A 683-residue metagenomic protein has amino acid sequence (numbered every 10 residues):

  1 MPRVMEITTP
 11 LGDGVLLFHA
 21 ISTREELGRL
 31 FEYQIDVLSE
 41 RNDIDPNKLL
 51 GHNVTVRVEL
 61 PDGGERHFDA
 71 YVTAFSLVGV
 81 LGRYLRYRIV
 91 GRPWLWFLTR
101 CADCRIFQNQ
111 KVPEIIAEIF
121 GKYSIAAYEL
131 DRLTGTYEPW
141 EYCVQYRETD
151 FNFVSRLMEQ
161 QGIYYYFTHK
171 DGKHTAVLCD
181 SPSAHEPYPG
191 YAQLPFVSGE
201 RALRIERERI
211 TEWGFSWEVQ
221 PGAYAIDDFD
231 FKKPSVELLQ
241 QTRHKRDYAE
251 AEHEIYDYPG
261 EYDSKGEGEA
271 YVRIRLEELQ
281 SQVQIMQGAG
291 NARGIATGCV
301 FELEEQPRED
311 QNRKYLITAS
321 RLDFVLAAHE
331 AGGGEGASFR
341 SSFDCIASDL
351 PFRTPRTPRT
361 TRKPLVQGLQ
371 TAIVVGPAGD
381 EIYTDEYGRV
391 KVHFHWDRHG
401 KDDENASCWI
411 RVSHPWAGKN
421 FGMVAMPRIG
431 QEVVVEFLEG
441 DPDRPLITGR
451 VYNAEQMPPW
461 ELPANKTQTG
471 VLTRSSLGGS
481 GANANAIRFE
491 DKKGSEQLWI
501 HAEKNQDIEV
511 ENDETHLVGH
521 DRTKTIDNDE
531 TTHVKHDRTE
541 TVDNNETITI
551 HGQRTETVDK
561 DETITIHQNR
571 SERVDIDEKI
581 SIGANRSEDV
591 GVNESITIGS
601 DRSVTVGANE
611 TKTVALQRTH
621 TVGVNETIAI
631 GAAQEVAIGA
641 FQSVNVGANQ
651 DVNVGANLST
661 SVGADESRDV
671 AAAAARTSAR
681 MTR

Functional and structural regions predicted by a protein language model:
M1-R105, Q160, V283: Assembly/oligomerization scaffold segments
S22-Q34, K265-Q282, G400-H414: Short, basic/aromatic beta-hairpin or loop at an interaction surface
Q34-I44, Q280-N291, P358-R359, W416-G422: Short alpha-helix capping/helix-loop boundary micro-motifs
V56-V58, L303-E304, E432-V435: A generic structural signal for residues embedded in beta-strands
G64, L81, Q110-A127, T134-G135 (+1 more regions): Extended, domain-scale alpha-helical bundle/helix-rich regions
S76-G91, A176, D323-F339, I382-Y387 (+2 more regions): Short, solvent-exposed secondary-structure boundary/capping segments
V177-P182, V366-R683: Structural signature for extended repeat/solenoid scaffolds and their inter-repeat hinge/linker regions, spanning
